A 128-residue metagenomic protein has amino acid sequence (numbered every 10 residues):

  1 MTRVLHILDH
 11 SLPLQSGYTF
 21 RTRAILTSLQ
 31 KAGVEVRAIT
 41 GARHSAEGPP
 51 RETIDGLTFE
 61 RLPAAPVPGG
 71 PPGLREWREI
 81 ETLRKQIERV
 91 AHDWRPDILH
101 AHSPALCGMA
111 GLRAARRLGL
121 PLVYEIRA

Functional and structural regions predicted by a protein language model:
M1-P63: N-terminal subdomain of nucleotide-sugar transferases
R3, D97-I98: Structural motif
A32, W94, A114-L118: Helix C-cap/helix->beta junction micro-motif
A46, L99-L120, Y124: An aromatic- and histidine-rich active-site surface loop
L57-R89: A short, charged, and often flexible helix/loop element on the N-terminal side of the glycosyltransferase catalytic
A91, R95-D97: Proline-aspartate-enriched helix->loop->beta-strand connector
I126-A128: Short, acidic/turn-prone active-site loops that include or flank metal/cofactor- and phosphate-binding residues
